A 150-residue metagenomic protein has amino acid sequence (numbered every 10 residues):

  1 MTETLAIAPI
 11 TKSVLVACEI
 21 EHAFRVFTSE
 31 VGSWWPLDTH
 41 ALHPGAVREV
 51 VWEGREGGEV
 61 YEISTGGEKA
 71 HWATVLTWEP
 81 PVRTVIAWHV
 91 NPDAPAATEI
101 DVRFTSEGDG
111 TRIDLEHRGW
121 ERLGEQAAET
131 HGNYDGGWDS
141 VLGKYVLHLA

Functional and structural regions predicted by a protein language model:
M1-A46: Hydrophobic ligand-binding cavity/cleft-lining segments
P9, L15, V85-A87, R103 (+1 more regions): Conserved beta-strand segments that form the floor/walls of ligand-binding pockets within enzyme and binding domains
T11-K12, H22, V47-E49, G67 (+5 more regions): Hydrophobic/basic alpha-helical segments enriched in Actinobacteria
V16-C18, G54, T77: Conserved strand-loop elements at the edges of beta-sheets that form or border functional pockets
A23-F27, V60, V75, T84-I86 (+3 more regions): Hydrophobic pocket/interface hotspot
S29-A70: Short beta-edge strand/loop motif at the mouth of beta-sheet-based domains
V31, R118-A150: A conserved amphipathic terminal alpha-helix motif
V51, Y61-D109, R118: Hydrophobic-ligand binding "helix-grip"
